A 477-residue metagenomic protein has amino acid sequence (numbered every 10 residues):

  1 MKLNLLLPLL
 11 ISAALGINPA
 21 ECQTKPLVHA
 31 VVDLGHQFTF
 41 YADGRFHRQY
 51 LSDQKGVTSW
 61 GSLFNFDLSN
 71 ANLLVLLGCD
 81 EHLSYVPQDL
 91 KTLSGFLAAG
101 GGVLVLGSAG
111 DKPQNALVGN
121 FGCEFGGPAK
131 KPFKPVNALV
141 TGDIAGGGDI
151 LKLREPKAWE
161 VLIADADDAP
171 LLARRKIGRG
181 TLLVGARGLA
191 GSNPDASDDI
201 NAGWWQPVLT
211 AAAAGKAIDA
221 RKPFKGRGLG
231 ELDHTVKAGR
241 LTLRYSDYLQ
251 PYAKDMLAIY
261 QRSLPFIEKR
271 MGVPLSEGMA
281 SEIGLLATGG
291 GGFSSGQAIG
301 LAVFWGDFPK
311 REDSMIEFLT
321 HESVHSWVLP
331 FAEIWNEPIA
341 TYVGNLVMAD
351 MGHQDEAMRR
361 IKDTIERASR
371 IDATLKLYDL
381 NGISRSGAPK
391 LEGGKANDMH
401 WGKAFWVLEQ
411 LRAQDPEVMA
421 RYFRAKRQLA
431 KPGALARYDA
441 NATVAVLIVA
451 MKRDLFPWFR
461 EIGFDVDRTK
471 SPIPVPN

Functional and structural regions predicted by a protein language model:
N4-G16: Bacterial N-terminal signal peptides
I17-E21: Sec/Tat signal peptide C-region and signal peptidase I cleavage site
C22-A30, G35-Q49, S69-N70, G95 (+3 more regions): Extracellular ligand-binding/catalytic regions of CAZymes and related secreted enzymes and adhesion modules
Q23-L27, D43-G44, L106-G180, R221-K225: An acidic, glycine-rich "communication" segment
L27-A116, N120, K152, M279-A287 (+2 more regions): Helical hinge/lid and interdomain linker segments adjacent to catalytic or ligand-binding clefts that mediate domain
L232-W327, F331-A332: Juxtacatalytic substrate-recognition/specificity segment
I267, I339, V347, S369-D467: Active-site-proximal alpha-helical
A302-R370: Zinc-dependent metallopeptidase catalytic helix centered on the HExxH motif and its immediate flanking segment
